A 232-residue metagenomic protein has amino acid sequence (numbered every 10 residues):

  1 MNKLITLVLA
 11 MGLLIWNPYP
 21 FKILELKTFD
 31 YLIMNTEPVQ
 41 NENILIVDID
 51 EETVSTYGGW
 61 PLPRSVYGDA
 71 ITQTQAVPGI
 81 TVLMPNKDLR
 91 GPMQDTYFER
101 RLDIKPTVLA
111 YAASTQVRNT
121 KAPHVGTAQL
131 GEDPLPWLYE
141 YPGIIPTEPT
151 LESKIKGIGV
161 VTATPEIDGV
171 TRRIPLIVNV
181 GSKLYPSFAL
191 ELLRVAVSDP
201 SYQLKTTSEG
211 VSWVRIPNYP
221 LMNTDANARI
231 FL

Functional and structural regions predicted by a protein language model:
N2-F231: Non-transmembrane functional regions of envelope-associated proteins
